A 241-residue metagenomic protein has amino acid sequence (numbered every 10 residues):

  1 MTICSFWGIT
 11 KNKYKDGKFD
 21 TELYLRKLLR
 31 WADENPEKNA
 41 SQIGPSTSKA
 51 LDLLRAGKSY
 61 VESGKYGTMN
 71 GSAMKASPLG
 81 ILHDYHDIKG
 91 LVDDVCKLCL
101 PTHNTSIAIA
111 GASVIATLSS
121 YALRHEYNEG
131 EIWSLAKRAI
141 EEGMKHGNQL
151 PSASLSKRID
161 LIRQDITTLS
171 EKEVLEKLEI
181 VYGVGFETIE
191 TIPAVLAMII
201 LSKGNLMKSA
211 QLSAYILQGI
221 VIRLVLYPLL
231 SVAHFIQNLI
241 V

Functional and structural regions predicted by a protein language model:
M1-V241: Structured, active/binding-site neighborhoods that engage oxygen-rich ligands
